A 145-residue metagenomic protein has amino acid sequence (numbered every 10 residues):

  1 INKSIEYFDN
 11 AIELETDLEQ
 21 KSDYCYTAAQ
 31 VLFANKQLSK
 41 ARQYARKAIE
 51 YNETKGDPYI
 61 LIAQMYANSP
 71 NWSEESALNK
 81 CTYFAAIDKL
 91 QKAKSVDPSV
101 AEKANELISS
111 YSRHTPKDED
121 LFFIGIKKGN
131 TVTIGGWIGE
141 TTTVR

Functional and structural regions predicted by a protein language model:
I1, L18-K21, T54-P58, V100-A101: Residue-level recognition of tetratricopeptide repeat
I1-K3, Q37, T82: Residues in the short coil linking paired helices within alpha-helical repeat scaffolds
N10-L18, K47-N52: Solenoid-like repeat scaffolds
T16-E19, Q30-K36, A63, N68-L78 (+2 more regions): Short coil/turn linking the two alpha-helices of tandem helical-hairpin repeats
K92-R145: Terminal, low-structured helical/coil segments at or just beyond the last alpha-helical repeat
